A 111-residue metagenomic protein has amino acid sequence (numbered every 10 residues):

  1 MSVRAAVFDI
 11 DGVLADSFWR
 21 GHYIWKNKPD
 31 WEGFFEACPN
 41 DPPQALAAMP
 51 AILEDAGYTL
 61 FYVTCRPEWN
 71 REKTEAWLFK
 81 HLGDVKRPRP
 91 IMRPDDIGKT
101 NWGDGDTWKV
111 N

Functional and structural regions predicted by a protein language model:
S2-G98: Alpha-helical substrate-recognition element adjacent to the catalytic core
M92-P94, K99-N111: Donor nucleotide-activated moiety binding/catalytic core segment of transferases that use nucleotide-activated donors
